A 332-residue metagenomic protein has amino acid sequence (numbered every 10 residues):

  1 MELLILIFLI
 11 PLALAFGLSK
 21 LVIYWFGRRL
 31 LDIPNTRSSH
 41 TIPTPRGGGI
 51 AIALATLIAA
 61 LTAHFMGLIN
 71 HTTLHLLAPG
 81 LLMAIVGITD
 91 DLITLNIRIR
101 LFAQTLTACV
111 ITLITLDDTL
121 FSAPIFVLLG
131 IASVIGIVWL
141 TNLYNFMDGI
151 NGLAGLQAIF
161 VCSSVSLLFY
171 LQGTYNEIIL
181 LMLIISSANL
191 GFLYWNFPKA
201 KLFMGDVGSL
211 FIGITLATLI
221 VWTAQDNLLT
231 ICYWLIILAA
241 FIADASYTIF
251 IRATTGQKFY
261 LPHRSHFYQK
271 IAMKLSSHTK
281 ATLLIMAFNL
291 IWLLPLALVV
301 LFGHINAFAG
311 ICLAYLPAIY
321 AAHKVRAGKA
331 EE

Functional and structural regions predicted by a protein language model:
E2-A243: "…together with the soluble PPM/PP2C metallo-phosphatase catalytic core" -> "…together with the soluble PPM/PP2C
K20-P45, Y247-T279: Cytosolic, membrane-interface loops and tails of multi-pass inner-membrane proteins
Y24-R28, Y320-E332: Membrane-interface capping segments at transmembrane-helix boundaries
N96, D148, S276-S277, G303-H304: A helix-boundary/kink motif common to multi-pass secondary transporters, especially Major Facilitator Superfamily
S209-L210, I311-Y315: Small-residue-enriched core segments of transmembrane alpha-helices in multipass membrane transport and channel
F241-S246, Y320: Hydrophobic transmembrane alpha-helical segments of multi-pass transport and channel proteins
S265, L275-I291, P295, V300: Alpha-helical transmembrane segments of integral membrane proteins, especially multi-pass inner/plasma-membrane
L294-C312: Extracellular/periplasmic helix-loop-helix junctions in multi-pass membrane proteins
